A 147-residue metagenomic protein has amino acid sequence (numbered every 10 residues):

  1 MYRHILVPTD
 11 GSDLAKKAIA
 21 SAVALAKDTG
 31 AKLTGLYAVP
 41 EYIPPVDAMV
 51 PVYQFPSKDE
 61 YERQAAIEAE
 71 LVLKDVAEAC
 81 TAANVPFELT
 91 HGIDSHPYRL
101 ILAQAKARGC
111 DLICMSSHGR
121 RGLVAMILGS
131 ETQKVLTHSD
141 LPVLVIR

Functional and structural regions predicted by a protein language model:
R3-F55, A79-E88: Small/aliphatic-rich secondary-structure junction motif
A18, P45-A48, R99-L102, A125-I127: Short, well-ordered secondary-structure micro-motifs
V50-Q54, K106-R108, E131-T132: Short, hinge-like loop/turn segments at secondary-structure boundaries
Q54-L71: A short acidic, glycine-rich active-site loop that binds or catalyzes chemistry on phosphate/adenosine moieties
E78-I113: Structural beta-alpha unit
L112-T137: Glycine-rich, Arg-bearing micro-motifs that act as flexible, cationic patches
P142-R147: Short hydrophobic/aromatic patches at helix-to-coil boundaries
